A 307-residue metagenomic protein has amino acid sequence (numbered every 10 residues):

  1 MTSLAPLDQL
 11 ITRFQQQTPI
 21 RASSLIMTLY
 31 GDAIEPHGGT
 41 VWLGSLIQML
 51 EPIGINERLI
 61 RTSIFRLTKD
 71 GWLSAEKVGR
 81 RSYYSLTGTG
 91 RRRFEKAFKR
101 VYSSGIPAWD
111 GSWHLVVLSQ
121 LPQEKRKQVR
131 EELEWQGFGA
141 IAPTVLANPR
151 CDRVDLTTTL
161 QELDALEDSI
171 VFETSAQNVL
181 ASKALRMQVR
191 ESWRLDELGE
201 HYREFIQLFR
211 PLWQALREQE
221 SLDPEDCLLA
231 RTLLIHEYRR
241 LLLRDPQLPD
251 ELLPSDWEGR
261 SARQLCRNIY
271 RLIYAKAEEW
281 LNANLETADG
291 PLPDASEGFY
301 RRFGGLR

Functional and structural regions predicted by a protein language model:
T2-D32, R92: Short alpha-helical segments that sit at the start of domains
H37-L50: Short acidic, hydrophobic short linear motifs in intrinsically disordered regions
I55-R66: Short amphipathic alpha-helical interaction segments
G71: Glycine-centered, phosphate/nucleic-acid-interacting loop/turn motifs that mediate DNA/RNA or nucleotide
K77-Y83: Short, Lys/Arg-rich nucleic-acid/phosphate-binding segment
K99-I141: Amphipathic alpha-helical dimerization/coiled-coil segments that flank or bridge DNA-binding/regulatory modules
Q123-R217: Mid-protein regulatory/catalytic core that forms ligand/cofactor-binding pockets and protein-protein interaction
K183-R307: C-terminal regulatory/effector modules of DNA-binding transcriptional regulators
